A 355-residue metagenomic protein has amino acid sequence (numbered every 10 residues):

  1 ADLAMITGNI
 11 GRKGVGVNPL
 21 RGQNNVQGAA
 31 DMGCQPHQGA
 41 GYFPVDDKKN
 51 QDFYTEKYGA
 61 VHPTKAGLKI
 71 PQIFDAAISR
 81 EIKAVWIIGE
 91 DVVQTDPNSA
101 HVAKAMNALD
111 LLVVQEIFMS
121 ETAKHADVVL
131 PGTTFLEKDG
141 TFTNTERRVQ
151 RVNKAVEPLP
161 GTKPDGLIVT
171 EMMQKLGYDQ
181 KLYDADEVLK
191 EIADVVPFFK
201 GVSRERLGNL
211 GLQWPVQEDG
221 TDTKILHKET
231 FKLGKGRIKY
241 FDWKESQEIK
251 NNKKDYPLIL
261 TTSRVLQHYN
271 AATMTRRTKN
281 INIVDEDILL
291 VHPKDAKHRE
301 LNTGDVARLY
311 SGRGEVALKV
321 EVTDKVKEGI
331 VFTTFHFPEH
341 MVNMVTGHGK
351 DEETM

Functional and structural regions predicted by a protein language model:
A1, L20-R21, Q27-Q35, E187-K279: Long, low-complexity segments enriched in small/aliphatic residues
A1-K138, M172, L176-Y178, Q217-G220 (+2 more regions): Catalytic alpha/large subunits of respiratory electron-transfer oxidoreductases, centered on bis-MGD molybdoenzymes
R21, G132, N153, T170 (+4 more regions): Pocket-edge structural micro-motifs
N24-A29, V92-P97, M119-A123, E137-G140 (+6 more regions): Flexible loop/turn segments at secondary-structure boundaries
A66, I70, S99, F142 (+4 more regions): Generic structural signal for well-ordered, non-membrane alpha-helical segments in soluble metabolic enzymes
P131-T133, E137, R147-L159: Short beta-alpha connecting loops at secondary-structure transitions that line or flank enzyme active sites
Q150, K254, Y310-G314: Short strand-coil-strand connectors
L159-W214, K279-L289, K294-M355: Long, contiguous, secondary-structure-rich segments that constitute the structural scaffold of globular domains
